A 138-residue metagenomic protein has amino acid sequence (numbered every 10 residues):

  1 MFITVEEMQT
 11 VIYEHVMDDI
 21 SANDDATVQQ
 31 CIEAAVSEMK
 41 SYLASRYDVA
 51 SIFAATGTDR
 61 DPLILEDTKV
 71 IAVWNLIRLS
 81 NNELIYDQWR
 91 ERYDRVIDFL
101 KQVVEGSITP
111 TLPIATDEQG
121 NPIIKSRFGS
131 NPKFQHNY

Functional and structural regions predicted by a protein language model:
M1-P62, N121-Y138: Conserved short "hinge" loops at termini or chain/domain junctions
I64-L76: Solvent-exposed aromatic/hydrophobic patches embedded in short alpha-helical segments
W74-Y138: Short loop/turn elements at secondary-structure junctions
